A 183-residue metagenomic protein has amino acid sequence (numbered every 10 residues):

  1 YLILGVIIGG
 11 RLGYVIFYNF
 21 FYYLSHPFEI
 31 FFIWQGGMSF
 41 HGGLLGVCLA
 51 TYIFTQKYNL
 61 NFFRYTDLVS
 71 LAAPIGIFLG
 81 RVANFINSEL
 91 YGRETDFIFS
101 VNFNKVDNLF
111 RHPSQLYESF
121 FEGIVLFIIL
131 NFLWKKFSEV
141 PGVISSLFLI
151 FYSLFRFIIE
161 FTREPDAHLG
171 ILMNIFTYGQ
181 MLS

Functional and structural regions predicted by a protein language model:
Y1-S183: A feature for loop-to-transmembrane-helix boundaries and adjacent hydrophobic helices in multi-pass integral membrane
